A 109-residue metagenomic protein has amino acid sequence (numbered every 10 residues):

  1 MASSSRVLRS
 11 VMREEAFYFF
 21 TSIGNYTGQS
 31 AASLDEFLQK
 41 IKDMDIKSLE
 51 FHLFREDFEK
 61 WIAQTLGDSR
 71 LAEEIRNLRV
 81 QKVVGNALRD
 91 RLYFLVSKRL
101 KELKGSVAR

Functional and structural regions predicted by a protein language model:
M1-R109: Terminal, compositionally biased segments used for targeting/anchoring and flexible tails
